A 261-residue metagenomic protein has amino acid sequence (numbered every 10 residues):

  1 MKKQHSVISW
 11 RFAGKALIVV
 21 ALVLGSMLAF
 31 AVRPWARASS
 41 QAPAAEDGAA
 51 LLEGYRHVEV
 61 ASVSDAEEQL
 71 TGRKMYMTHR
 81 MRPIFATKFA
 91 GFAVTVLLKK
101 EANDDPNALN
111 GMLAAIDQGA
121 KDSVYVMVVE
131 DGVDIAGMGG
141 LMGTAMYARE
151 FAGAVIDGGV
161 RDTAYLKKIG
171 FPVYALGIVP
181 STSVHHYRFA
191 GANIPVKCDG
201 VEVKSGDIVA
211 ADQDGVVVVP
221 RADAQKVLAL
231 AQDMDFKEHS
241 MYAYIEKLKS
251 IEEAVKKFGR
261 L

Functional and structural regions predicted by a protein language model:
K3-V19: Bacterial N-terminal signal peptides that target proteins for export
Q4-V7, L24, R37-A38: Intrinsically disordered, low-complexity segments
S9-F12, A29, H185: Intrinsically disordered, low-complexity serine/threonine-rich segments
K15-A29: Bacterial N-terminal signal peptides
W35, S39-S205, V219-L261: Feature captures the catalytic cores and cofactor-binding loops of soluble hydro-lyases/lyases that act on carboxylate
G206-D207, D212: Conserved PDZ fold ligand-binding element
G215-V217: Channel- or pocket-lining gating/hinge segments that regulate access to a cavity or pore
